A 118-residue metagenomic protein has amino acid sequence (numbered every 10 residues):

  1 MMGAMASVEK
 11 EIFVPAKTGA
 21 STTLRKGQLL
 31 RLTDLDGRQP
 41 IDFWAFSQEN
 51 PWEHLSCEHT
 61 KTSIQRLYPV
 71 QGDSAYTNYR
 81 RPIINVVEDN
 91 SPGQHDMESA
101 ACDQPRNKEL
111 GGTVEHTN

Functional and structural regions predicted by a protein language model:
M2-N118: Acidic, Ser/Thr/Pro
